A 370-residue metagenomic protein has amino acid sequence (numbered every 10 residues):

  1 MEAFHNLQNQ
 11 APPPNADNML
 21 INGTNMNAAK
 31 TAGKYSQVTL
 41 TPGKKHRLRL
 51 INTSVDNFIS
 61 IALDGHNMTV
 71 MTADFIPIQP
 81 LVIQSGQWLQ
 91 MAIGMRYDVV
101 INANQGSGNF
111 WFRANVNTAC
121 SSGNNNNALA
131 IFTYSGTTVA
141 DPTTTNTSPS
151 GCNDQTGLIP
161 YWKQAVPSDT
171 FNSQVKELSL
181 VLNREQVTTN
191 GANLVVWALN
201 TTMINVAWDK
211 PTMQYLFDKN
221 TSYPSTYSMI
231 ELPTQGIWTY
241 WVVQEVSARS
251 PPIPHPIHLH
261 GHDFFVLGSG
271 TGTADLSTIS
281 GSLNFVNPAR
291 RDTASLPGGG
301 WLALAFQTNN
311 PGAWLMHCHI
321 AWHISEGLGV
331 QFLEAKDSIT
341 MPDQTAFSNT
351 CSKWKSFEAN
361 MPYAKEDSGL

Functional and structural regions predicted by a protein language model:
M1-F171: Histidine- and aromatic-rich segments of cupredoxin/plastocyanin-like copper-binding domains
T69-Q87, S122-L129, Y134-S135, N172-L370: Active-site pocket scaffolds in enzymes
